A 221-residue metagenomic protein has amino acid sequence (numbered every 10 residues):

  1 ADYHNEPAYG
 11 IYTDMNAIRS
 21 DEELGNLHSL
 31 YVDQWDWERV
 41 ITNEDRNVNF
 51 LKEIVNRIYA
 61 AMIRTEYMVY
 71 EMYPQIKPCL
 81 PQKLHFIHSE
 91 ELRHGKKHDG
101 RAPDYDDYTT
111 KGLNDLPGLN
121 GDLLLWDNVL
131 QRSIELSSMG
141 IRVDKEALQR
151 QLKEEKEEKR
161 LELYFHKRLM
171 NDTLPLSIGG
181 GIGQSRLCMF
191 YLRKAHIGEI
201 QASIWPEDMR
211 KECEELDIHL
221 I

Functional and structural regions predicted by a protein language model:
A1-H28, D36-V40: Class II aminoacyl-tRNA synthetase-like tRNA-binding/catalytic domains
N5-E6, E53-A60, R64, K153 (+2 more regions): Short, intrinsically disordered, mixed-charge
Y9-I11, V32-D36, N120-D122, Q131-S133: Extracellular structured ligand-interaction cores
S29, E38, Y59-I63: Non-heme Fe(II) oxygenase catalytic core, chiefly the N-lobe of the double-stranded beta-helix
T42-E44, V48-K52: Well-ordered alpha/beta subsegment
I54-K111: Loop-centered beta-sheet repeat module
H88-I221: A translation/RNA-centric and nucleic-acid-associated enzymatic feature enriched in Class II aminoacyl-tRNA synthetases
